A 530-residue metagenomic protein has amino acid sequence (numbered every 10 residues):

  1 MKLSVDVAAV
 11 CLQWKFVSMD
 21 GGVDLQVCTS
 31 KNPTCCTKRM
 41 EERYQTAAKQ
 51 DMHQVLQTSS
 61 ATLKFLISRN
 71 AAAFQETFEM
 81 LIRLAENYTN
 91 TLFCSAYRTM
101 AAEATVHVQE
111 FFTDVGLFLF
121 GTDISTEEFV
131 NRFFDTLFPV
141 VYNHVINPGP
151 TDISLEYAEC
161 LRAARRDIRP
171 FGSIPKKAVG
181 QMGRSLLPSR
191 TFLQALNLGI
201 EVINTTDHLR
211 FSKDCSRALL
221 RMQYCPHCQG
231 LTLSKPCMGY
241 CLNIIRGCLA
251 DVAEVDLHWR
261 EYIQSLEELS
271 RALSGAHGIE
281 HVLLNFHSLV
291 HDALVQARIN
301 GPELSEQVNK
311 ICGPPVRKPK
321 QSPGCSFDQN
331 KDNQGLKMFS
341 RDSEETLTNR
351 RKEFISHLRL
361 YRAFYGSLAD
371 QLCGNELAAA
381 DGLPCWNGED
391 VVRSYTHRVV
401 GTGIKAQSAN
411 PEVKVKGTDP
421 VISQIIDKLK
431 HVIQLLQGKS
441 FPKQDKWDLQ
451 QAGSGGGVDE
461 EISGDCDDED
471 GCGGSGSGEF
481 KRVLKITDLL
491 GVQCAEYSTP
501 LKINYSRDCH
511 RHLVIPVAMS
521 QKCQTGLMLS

Functional and structural regions predicted by a protein language model:
M1-K49, V55-L56, I67, D256-S530: Eukaryotic terminal intrinsically disordered regions
L3-L25, T29-R43, A47-R69, F74-R165 (+5 more regions): Cytosolic/nucleoplasmic, non-transmembrane interface domains of endomembrane and organelle-membrane proteins
W14, E103-E110, L119, D123-G382 (+1 more regions): Extended helix-rich, non-globular scaffold segments
